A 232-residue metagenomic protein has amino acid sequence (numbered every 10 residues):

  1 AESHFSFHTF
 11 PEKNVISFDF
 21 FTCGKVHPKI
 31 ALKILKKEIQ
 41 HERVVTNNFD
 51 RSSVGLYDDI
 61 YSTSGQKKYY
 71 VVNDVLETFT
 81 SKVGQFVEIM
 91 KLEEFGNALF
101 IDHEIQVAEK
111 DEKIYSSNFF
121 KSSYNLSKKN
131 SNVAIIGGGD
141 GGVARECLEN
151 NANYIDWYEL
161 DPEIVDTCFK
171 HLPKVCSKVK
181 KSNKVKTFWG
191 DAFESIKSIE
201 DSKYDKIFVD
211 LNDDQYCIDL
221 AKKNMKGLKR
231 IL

Functional and structural regions predicted by a protein language model:
A1-S53: Polybasic/polar functional segments that serve as interface/processing modules
S6, D19, E88, A98-F100 (+1 more regions): Short, conserved beta-strand segments within well-ordered enzyme catalytic domains that often line or immediately flank
P11-K13, E93-E94, D102: Short acidic-glycine loop/turn motifs at beta-strand connectors
S17-G24, H103-Q106, N125-L126: Short histidine-centered catalytic/ligand-binding loop motif
K25, K29, V83, K113 (+1 more regions): Electropositive phosphate-/nucleotide-binding environments in soluble metabolic enzymes
R51-N97: N-terminal auxiliary segments of SAM/dcSAM-dependent transferases
S53-I60, V107-L232: The AdoMet/dcAdoMet-binding core of the Class I SAM-like
V87, Q106-V107: Short, isolated positions in well-ordered beta-strands
